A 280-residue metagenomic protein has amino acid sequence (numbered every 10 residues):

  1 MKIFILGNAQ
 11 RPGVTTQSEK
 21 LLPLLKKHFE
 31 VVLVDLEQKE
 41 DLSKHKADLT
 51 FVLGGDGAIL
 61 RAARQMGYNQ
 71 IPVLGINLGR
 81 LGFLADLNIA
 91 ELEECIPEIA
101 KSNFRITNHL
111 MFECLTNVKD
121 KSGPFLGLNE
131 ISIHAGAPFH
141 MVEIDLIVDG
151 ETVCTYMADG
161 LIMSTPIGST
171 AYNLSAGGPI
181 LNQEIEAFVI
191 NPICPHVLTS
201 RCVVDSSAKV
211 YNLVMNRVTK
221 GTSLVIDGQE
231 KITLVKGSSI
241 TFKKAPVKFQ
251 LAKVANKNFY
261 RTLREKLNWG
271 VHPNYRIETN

Functional and structural regions predicted by a protein language model:
M1-L49, R61, A90-R105, L115-F125: ATP/NTP phosphate-donor binding region
V52-D56, R64-Q65: N-terminal glycine-rich "phosphate-gripper" loop used for MgATP/nucleotide binding and carboxylate activation
D56-A58, L81, I167-S169: Short glycine-rich anion-binding loops that position phosphate/pyrophosphate groups of nucleotides and phosphorylated
Q70-P72: Proline-centered loop/turn at the N-terminus of a beta-strand
F83-D159: Catalytic core of DAGKc-family lipid kinases
I133, P138, D149-T152, R201-N280: ATP/nucleoside-binding phosphotransfer catalytic cores, i.e., glycine-rich phosphate-binding loops
L146, G168, L224: Short aromatic-centered micro-motifs
T155-A158, I162-T199: Gly/Ser/Thr-rich active-site loops/lids in small-molecule metabolic enzymes that frequently grip phosphoryl groups
